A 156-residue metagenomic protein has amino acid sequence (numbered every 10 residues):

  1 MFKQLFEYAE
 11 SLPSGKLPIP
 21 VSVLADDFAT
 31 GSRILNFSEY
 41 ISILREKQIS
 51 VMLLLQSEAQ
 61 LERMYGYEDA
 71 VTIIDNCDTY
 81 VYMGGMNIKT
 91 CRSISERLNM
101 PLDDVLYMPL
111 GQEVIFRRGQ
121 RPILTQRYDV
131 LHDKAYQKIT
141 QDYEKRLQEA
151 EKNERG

Functional and structural regions predicted by a protein language model:
M1-P109, R121, T125-T140: Conserved P-loop NTPase motor cores
Q112-F116: Short polybasic amphipathic segments
Y136-G156: C-terminal anchoring/interaction modules
